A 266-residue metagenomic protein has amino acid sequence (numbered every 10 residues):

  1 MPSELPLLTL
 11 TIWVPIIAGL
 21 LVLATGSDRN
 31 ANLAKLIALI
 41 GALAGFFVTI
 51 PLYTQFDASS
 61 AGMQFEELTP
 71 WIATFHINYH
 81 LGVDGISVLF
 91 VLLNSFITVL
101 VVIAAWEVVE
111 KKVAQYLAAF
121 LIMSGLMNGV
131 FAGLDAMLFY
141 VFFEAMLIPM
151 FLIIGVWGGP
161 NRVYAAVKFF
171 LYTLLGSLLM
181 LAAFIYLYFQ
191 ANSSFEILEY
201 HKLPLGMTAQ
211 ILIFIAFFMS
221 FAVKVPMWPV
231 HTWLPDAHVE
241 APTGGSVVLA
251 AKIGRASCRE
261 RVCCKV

Functional and structural regions predicted by a protein language model:
M1-L7, V22-I103, E107-A118, S194 (+1 more regions): Transmembrane helix-loop-helix hairpins at membrane boundaries of multipass inner-membrane proteins
S3-V14, V83-N94, A136-P149, Q210-F221: Structural signature of hydrophobic alpha-helical transmembrane segments
I12-P15, A38-G41, N94, F120 (+3 more regions): Residue-level recognition of transmembrane alpha-helices in multi-pass small-molecule transporters/permeases
V14, A18-L21, I37, G41-A44 (+9 more regions): Hydrophobic residues within membrane-embedded alpha-helical segments of Major Facilitator Superfamily
G19-D28, T98-E110, L152-N161, V225-V239: C-terminal ends of transmembrane helices
D28-L33, Q115-I122, L126-A209: Alpha-helical multi-pass transmembrane bundles of energy-transducing inner-membrane proteins
F56-N78, S177-A237, S257-R261: Juxtamembrane/interfacial segments at transmembrane-helix boundaries in multi-pass membrane proteins
D84, D135-I153, F169, V223-R261: Functional transmembrane alpha-helices
